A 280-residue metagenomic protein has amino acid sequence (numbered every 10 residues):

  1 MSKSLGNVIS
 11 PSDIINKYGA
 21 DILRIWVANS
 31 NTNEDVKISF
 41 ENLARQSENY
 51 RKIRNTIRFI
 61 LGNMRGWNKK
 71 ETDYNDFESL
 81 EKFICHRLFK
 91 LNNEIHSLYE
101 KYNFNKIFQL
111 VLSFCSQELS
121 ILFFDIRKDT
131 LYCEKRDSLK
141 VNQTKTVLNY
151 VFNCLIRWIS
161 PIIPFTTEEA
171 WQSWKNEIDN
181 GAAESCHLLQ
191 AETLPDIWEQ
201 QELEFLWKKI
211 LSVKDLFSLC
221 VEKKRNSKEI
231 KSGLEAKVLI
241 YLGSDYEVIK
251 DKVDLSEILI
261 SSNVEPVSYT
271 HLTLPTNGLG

Functional and structural regions predicted by a protein language model:
M1, K37-Q46, K90-V111, C154-R157 (+3 more regions): Extended, non-catalytic structural segments that build the interaction scaffolds of large macromolecular assemblies
M1-F77, N176-A182, E229-S232: Catalytic adenosine-cofactor/nucleotide-binding cores of aminoacyl-tRNA synthetases and other
I22-N29, T56-I60, V111-C115, F123 (+2 more regions): Short alpha-helical scaffolding segments that buttress acidic/His motifs in well-ordered protein cores
E48-F59, E81-K90, Q109-D129: Core structural elements
W67-N93, F124-C220, S227-L242: Acidic, turn-prone loop/beta-hairpin segments
F217, K231-E265: A glycine-rich beta-turn/hairpin centered on an aromatic-Pro dipeptide
T270-T276: Conserved small/polar residues in nucleotide/adenosyl-binding loops
